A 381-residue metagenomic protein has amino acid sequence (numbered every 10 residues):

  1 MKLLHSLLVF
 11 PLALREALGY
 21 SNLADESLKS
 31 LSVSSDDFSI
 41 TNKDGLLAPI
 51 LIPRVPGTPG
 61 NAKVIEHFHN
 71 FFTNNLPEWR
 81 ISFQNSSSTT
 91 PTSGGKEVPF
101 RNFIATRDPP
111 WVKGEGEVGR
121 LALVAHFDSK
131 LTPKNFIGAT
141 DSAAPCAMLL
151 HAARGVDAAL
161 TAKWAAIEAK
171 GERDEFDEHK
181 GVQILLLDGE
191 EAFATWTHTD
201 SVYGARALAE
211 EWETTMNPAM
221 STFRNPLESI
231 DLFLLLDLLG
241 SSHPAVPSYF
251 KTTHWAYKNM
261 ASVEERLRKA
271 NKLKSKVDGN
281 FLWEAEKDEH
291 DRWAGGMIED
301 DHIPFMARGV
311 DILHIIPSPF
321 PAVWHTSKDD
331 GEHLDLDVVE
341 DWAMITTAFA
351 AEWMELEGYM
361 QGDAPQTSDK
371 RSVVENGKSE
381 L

Functional and structural regions predicted by a protein language model:
M1-G19: Fungal secretory targeting signals
L23, S34-G116: A non-catalytic alpha/beta surface segment that caps or lines the substrate-entry region of metallo-dependent hydrolase
S30-D36, P49-G60, S88-S93, P133-A143 (+5 more regions): Second-shell loop/turn segments in exported
N42-G45, P59, K63-N75, A144-H151 (+4 more regions): Extracytoplasmic/secreted proteins, especially bacterial periplasmic and envelope-associated proteins
P56, L232, L238-S379: Active-site-adjacent substrate-binding region of metalloamidase/peptidase-like peptide-processing proteins
S88, P109-W111, F127-L131, G189-F193 (+2 more regions): Solvent-exposed loop/turn segments at secondary-structure junctions within structured extracellular/periplasmic domains
I104-T106, R120-V124, Q183-L186, D231-D237 (+2 more regions): Structural recognition of the beta-strand scaffold that forms the well-ordered cores of secreted hydrolase catalytic
K134-S262: Acidic/histidine-rich catalytic neighborhood of metal-dependent amide-processing enzymes
